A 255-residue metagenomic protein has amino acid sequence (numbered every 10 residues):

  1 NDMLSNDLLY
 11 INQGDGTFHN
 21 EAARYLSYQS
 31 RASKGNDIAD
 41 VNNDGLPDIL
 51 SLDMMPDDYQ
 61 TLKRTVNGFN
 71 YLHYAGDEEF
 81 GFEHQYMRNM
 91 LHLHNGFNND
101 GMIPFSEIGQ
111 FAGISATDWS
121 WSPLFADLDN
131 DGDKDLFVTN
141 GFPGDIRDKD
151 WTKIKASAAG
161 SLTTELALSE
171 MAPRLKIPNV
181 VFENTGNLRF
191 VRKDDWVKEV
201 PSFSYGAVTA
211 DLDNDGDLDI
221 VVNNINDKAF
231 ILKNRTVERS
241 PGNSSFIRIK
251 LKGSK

Functional and structural regions predicted by a protein language model:
N1-K255: Acidic, glycine/proline-rich Ca2+-coordinating loop motifs
